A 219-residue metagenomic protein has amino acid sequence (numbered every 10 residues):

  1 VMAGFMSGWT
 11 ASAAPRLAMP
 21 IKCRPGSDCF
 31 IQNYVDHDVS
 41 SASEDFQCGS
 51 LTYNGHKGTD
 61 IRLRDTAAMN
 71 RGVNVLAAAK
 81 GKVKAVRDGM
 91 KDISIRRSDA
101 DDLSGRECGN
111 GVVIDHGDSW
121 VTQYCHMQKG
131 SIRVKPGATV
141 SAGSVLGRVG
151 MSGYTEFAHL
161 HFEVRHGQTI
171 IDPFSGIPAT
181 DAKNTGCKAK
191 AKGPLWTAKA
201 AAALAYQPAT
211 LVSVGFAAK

Functional and structural regions predicted by a protein language model:
V1-S7: Bacterial N-terminal signal peptides
T10-G109, A142, F174, K183-K219: Surface-exposed, glycine-biased beta-strand/turn segments
D60, L76-A77, A85, G111-D115 (+4 more regions): Structural recognition of the beta-strand scaffold that forms the well-ordered cores of secreted hydrolase catalytic
L63-D65, R87, H116, S144 (+2 more regions): Sec/Tat-exported extracytoplasmic proteins
M69-G72, L76-A77, H116-G143: Short histidine-centered loop motifs in beta-beta connectors
M90, D101-D102, Q128-V134, G150: Alpha-helix capping and helix-loop boundary segments enriched in small/acidic/polar residues
Q123, S131-C187: Contiguous mid-protein beta-loop-alpha structural module that forms a pocket-lining wall or clamp of enzyme active
